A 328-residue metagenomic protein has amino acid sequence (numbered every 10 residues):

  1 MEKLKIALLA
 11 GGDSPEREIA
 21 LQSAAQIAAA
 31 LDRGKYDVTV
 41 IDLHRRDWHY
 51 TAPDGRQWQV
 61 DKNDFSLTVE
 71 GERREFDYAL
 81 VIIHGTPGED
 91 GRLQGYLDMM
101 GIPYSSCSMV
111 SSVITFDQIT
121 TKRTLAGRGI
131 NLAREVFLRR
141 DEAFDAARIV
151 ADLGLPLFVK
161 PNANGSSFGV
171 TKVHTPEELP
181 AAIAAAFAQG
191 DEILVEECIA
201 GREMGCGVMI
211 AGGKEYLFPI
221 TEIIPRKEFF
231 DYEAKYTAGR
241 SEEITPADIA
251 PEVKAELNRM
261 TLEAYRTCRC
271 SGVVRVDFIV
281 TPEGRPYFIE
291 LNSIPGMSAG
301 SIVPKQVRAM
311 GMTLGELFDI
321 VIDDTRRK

Functional and structural regions predicted by a protein language model:
M1-V110, I114-F116, T120, G127 (+1 more regions): ATP-binding N-terminal substructure of ATP-dependent carboxylate-amine bond-forming enzymes
E2-A10, Q22, V38, R73 (+1 more regions): Active-site nucleotide/adenylate-binding loops and adjacent lid/helix of ATP-dependent enzymes
E2-L4, A10-D13, A250-K328: ATP-dependent carboxylate activation and anion-phosphoryl transfer catalytic cores that bind Mg-ATP to form
A25-Q26, A184, L262: Solvent-exposed alpha-helix faces
T86, P161-N162, E197-C198, Y265-R269: Short Gly/Pro-enriched turn/cap motifs at secondary-structure boundaries
G95-Y104, E177-P180, A309-M312: A glycine- and small-aliphatic-rich helix-loop capping segment at beta-alpha/alpha-beta transitions that lines
H174-R259, V280, R285-Y287: Phosphate-binding site of ATP-dependent enzymes
